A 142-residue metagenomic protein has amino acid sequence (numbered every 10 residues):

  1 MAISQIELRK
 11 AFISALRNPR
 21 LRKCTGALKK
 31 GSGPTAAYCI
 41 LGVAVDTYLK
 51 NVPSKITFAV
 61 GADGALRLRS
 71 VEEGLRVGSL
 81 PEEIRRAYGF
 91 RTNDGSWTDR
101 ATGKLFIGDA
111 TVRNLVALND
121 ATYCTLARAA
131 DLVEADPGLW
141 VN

Functional and structural regions predicted by a protein language model:
M1-Y38, V45-N142: Domain-length accessory/inserted modules outside core catalytic folds
